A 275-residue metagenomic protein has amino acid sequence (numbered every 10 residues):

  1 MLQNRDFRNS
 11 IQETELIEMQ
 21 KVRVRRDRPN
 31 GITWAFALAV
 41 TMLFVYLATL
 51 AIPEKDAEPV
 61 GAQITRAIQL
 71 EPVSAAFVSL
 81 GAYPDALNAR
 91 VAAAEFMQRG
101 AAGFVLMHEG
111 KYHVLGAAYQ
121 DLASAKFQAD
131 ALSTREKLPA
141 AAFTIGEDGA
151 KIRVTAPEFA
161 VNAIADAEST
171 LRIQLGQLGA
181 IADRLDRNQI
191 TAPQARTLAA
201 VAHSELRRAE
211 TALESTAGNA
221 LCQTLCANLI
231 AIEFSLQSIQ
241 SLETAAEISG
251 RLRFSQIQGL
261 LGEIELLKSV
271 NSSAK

Functional and structural regions predicted by a protein language model:
M1-M19: N-terminal intrinsically disordered, acidic low-complexity segments at the extreme N-terminus
D27-T33, F44-A62: Hydrophobic single-pass membrane-insertion segments
E54-F159: Solvent-exposed beta-strand motifs enriched in subsets of small alpha/beta binding domains, especially certain
Y83-L87, Y119-A123, A165, R172 (+2 more regions): Soluble non-cytosolic domains of exported or imported proteins
Q128-T197: Charged, amphipathic alpha-helical linkers/stalks
L178-A192, A209-A220, L236-S249: Secondary-structure edge/capping motif, primarily at the C-terminal ends of alpha-helices and the immediately following
A195-N228: Mature extracytoplasmic domains of secretory-pathway proteins
G218-K275: Extracytoplasmic/luminal low-complexity segments enriched in Pro/Gly and acidic/polar residues that act as flexible
